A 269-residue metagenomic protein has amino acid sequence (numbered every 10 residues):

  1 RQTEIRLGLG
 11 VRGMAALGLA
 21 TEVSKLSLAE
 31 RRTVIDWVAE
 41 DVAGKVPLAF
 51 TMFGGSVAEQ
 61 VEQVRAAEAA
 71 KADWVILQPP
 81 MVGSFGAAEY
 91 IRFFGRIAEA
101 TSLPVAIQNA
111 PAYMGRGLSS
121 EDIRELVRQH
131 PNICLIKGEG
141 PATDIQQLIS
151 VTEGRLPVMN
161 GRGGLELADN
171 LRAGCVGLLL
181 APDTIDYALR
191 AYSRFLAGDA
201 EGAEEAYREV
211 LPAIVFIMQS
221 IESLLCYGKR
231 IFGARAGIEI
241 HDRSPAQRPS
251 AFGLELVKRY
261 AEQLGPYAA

Functional and structural regions predicted by a protein language model:
R1-G117, E125, C134: Active-site beta->alpha loop and helix N-cap motifs at the rims of alpha/beta catalytic domains
L9, D41-K45, A70, A100 (+6 more regions): Alpha-helix C-cap/termination motif
L9-V11, L171-C175, D183, Y187-A269: C-terminal alpha-helical cap/extension of soluble enzyme domains
A16, L77, Q108, L180 (+2 more regions): Residue-level detector of family-conserved "landmark" positions at structurally sensitive sites
L26-A29, V61-E62, A87-Y90, L118-S120 (+4 more regions): Short secondary-structure transition/capping segments
S27, S56, G86, S119 (+4 more regions): Helix N-cap and loop-to-helix transition residues
R31, I35, Q60, F94 (+4 more regions): A general structural signal for well-ordered alpha-helical segments in protein cores
E99-A100, P111-I221: Catalytic alpha/beta core domains of metabolic enzymes, predominantly
